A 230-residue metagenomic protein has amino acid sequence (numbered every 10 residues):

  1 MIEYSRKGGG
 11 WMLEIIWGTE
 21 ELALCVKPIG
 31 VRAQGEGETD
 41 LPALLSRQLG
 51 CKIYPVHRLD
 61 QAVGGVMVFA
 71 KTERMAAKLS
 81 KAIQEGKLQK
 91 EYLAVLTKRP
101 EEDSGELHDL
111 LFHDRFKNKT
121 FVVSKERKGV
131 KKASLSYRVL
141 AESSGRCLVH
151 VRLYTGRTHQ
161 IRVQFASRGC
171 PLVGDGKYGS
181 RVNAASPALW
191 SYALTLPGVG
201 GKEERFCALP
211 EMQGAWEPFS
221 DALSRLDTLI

Functional and structural regions predicted by a protein language model:
I2-L22, P28-A33, T158-I230: Pseudouridine synthases involved in rRNA/tRNA modification
I16, V56, F112, R138-A141 (+1 more regions): Conserved positions in beta-strands of structured domains
E21, A62-G64, L88-Y92, D103 (+6 more regions): A generic structural signal for short beta-strands and their flanking turns/coil linkers
V26, V68, A94, Y137 (+2 more regions): Residue-level signal for inorganic ion chemistry
R32-L44, K78, L96-C147: Glycine- and acidic-residue-rich catalytic/RNA-contacting loop of pseudouridine synthases
C51-K87: Glycine/acidic-rich beta-strand-loop module
K81-A82, L110, Q164: Residue-level signal for well-ordered alpha-helical positions
V149-R152: Short histidine-centered loop motifs in beta-beta connectors
